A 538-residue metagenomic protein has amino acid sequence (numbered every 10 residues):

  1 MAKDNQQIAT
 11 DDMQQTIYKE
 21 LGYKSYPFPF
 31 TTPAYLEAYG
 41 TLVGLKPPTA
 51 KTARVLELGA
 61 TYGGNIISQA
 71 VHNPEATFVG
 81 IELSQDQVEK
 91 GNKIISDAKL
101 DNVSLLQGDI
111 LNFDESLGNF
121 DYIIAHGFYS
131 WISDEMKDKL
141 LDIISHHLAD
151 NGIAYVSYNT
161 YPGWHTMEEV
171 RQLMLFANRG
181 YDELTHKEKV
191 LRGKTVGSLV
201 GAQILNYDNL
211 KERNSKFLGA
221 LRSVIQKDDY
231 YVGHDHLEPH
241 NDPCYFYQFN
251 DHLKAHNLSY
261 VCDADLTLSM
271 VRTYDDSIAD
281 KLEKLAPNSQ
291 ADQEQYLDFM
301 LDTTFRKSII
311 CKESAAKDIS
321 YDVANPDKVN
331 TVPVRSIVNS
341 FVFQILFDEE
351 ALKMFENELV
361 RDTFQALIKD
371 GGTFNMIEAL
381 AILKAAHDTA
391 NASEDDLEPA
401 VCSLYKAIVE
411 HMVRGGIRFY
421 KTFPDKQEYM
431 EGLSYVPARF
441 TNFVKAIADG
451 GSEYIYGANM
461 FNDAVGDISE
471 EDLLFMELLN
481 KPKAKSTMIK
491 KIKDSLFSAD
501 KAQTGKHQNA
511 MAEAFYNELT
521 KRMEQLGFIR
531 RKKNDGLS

Functional and structural regions predicted by a protein language model:
E20, K24-T52: Conserved alpha-helix/loop element of class I SAM-dependent methyltransferases that forms part of the SAM/SAH-binding
Y62-E75: Conserved SAM-binding loop of SAM-dependent methyltransferases across substrates and taxa, primarily the Class I
S84: Conserved SAM/SAH-binding beta-strand->alpha-helix loop
K99-I110: Conserved SAM-binding strand-loop segment of SAM-dependent methyltransferases
E115-I123: A short acidic, Gly/Pro-enriched loop at the edge of an enzyme's catalytic core that lines a small-molecule cofactor
D138-D150: A short glycine-rich, Lys/Arg-flanked "PGG" loop and its adjoining helix->strand segment in the class I
V156-E183, Q203: Conserved class I S-adenosyl-L-methionine
V271-A286, Q290-R306, I310, E349-S538: Long, charge-rich, low-complexity alpha-helical segments
